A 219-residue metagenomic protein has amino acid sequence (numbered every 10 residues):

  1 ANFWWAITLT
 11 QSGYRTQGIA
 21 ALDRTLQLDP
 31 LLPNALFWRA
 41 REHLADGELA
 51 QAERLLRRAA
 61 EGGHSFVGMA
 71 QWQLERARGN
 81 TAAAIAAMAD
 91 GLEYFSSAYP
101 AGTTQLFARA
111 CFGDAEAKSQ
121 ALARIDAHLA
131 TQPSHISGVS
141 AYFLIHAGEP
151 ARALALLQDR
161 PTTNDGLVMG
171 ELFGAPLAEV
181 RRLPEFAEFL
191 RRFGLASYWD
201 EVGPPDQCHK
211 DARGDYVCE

Functional and structural regions predicted by a protein language model:
A1-E219: Alpha-helical protein-protein interaction modules
